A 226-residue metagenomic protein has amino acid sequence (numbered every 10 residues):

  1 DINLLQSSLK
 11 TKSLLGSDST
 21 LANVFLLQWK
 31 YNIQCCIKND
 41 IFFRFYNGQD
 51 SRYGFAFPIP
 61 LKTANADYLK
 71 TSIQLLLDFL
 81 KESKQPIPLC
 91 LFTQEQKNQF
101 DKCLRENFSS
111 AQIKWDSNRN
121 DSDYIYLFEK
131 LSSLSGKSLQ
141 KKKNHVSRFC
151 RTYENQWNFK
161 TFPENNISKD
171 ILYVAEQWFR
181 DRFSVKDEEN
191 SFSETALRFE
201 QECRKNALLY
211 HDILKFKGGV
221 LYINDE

Functional and structural regions predicted by a protein language model:
D1-I41, E194-E202: Amide-forming acyltransferase catalytic core, primarily the GNAT-like/NAT-type and related acyltransferase folds
S19-T93, Y222-E226: Conserved donor-binding loop and adjoining core beta-sheet/short helix segment in diverse acyl/aminoacyl transferases
A66-L76, K142-H145, E200-N206: Well-ordered, non-membrane alpha-helical segments in soluble/globular domains
S72-Q74, C103-Q112: Short acidic (Asp/Glu) patches
Q85-L104, N118-S122: Short, glycine/charge-rich beta-strand/loop segments that flank catalytic centers and engage negatively charged groups
P86-Q94, I125, N158-P163, V220: A structural signal for short, well-ordered beta-strand segments and their strand-loop junctions that often border
F108-N190: Acyltransferase donor/substrate-recognition loop-hinge adjacent to the catalytic core
I167-N224: Short, conserved active-site entrance elements at the starts or edges of catalytic domains
